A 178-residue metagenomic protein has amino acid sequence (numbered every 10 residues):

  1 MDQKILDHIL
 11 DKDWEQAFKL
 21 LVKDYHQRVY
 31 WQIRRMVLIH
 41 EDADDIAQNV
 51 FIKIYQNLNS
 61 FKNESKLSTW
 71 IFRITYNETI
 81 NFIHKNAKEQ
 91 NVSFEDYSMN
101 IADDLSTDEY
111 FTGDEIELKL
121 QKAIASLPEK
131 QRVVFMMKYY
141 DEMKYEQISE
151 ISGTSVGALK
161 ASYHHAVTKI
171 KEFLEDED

Functional and structural regions predicted by a protein language model:
M1-R28, D176-D178: N-terminal module of bacterial RNA polymerase sigma factors
D2-Q3, E89-G113: Internal acidic/polar
L10-D11, L38, F51-K66: Sigma70-family region 2
V22-H40, N57, I124, K169 (+1 more regions): Amphipathic, Lys/Arg- and hydrophobic-enriched alpha-helical face
D45-I52, S65-N77: Structural recognition of an alpha-helix C-terminal capping motif at a helix-to-coil junction
S60-K62, R73-S93, H165: Arg/Lys-rich amphipathic alpha helix in sigma70-family domain 2
I80, Q131, E146, E150-D176: DNA-recognition helix of helix-turn-helix
V134-K138: A short pre-motif secondary-structure segment
